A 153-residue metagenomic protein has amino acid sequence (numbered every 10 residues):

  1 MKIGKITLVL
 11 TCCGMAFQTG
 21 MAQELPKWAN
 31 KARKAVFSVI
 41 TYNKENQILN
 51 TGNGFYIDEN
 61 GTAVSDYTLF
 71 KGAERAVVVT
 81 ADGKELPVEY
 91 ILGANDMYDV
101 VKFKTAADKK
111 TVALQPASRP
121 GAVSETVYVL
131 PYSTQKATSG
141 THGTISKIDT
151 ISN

Functional and structural regions predicted by a protein language model:
M1-I6: Positively charged n-region of N-terminal signal peptides that target proteins for export
T7-A16: Bacterial N-terminal signal peptides
F17-A22: Sec/Tat signal peptide C-region and signal peptidase I cleavage site
Q23-E59, A63, F70-A73: Glycine-biased strand-turn-strand hairpin within the trypsin-fold
A35, N53-F55, P87-Y90, G140-T144: Residues located in well-ordered beta-strands
I40, L130, S146: Residues in well-ordered beta-strands of folded domains
I48, D58-S139, S152-N153: Conserved active-site neighborhood of the chymotrypsin/trypsin-like protease fold
D149: Short proline/glycine- and basic residue-enriched helix-capping loop/turn segments at helix->loop/beta transitions
